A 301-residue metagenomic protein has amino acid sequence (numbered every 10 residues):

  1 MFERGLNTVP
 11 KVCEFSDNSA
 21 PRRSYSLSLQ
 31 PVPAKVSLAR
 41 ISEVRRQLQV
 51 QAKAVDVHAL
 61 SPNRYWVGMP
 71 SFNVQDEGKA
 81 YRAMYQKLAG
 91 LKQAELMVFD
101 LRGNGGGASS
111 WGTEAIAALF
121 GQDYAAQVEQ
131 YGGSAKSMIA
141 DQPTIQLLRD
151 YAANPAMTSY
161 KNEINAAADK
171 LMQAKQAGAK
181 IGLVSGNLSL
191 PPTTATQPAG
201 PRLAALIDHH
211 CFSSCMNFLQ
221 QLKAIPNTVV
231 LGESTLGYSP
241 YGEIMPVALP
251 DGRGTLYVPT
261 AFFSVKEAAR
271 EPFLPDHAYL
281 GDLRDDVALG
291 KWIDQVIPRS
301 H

Functional and structural regions predicted by a protein language model:
M1-G133, S137-D150, R202, N217 (+3 more regions): Flexible, low-complexity junctional segments that flank or bridge functional domains
S109-L289, Q295-V296: Conserved acidic, small-residue-rich alpha-beta core segments centered on
